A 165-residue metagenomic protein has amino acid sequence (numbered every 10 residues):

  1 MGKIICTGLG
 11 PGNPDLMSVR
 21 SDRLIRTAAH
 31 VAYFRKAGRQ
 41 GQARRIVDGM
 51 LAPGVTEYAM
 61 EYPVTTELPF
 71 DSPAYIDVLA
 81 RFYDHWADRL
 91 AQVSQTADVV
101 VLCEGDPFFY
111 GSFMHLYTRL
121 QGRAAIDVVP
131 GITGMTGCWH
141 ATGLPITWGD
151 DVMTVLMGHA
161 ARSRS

Functional and structural regions predicted by a protein language model:
M1-P14, V19-S21, R26-A125: Class I S-adenosyl-L-methionine
G105-S165: Class I SAM-dependent methyltransferase SAM-binding "motif I" and its flanking Rossmann-like core
